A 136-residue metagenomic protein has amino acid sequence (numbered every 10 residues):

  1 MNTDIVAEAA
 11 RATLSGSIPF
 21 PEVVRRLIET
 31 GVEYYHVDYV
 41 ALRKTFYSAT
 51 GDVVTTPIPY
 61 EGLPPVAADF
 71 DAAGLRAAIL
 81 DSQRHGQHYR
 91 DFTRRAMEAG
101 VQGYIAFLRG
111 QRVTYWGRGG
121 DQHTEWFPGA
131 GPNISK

Functional and structural regions predicted by a protein language model:
M1-V23, I28-E29, F70-Q87, A130-S135: Short, flexible domain-boundary/linker segments around small modular repeats
P19-L63: Acidic (E/D-rich), amphipathic helical modules within compact regulatory domains
T50-G51, G110, G119: A broadly conserved detector of short glycine/acidic/proline-rich loop/turn motifs that flank catalytic sites and bind
D52-Y104: Short, solvent-exposed interaction modules
G100-Y115: Short, compact, well-ordered microdomains
V113-K136: Glycine-rich, aromatic-bearing surface loops/beta-hairpins
